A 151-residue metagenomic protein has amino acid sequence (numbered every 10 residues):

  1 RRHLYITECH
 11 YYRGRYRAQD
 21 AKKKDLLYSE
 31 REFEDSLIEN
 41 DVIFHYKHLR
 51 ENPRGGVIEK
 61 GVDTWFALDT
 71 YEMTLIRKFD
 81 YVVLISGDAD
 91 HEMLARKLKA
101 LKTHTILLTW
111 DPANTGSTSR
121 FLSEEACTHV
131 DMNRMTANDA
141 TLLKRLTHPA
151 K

Functional and structural regions predicted by a protein language model:
R1-K151: Terminal and domain-boundary accessory regions
